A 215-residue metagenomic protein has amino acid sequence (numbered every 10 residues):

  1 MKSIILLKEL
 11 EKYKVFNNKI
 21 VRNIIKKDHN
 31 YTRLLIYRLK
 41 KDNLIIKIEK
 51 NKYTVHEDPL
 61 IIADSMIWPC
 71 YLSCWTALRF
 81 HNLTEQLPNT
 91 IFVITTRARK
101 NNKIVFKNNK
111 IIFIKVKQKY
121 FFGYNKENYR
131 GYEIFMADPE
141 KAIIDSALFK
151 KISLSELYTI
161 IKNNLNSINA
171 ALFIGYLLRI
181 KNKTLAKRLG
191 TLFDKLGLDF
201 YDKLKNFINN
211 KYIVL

Functional and structural regions predicted by a protein language model:
M1-W75, N166-F173, K181: Short beta-edge/loop segments at beta->alpha junctions of small alpha/beta modules that act as binding/recognition
K26, N82, L148-K151: Hydrophobic/aromatic-lined pockets within catalytic cores
N82-E140, S153: Exposed, interaction-prone assembly regions rather than primary DNA-binding/catalytic cores
N125-L215: Hydrophobic alpha-helical interaction segments
